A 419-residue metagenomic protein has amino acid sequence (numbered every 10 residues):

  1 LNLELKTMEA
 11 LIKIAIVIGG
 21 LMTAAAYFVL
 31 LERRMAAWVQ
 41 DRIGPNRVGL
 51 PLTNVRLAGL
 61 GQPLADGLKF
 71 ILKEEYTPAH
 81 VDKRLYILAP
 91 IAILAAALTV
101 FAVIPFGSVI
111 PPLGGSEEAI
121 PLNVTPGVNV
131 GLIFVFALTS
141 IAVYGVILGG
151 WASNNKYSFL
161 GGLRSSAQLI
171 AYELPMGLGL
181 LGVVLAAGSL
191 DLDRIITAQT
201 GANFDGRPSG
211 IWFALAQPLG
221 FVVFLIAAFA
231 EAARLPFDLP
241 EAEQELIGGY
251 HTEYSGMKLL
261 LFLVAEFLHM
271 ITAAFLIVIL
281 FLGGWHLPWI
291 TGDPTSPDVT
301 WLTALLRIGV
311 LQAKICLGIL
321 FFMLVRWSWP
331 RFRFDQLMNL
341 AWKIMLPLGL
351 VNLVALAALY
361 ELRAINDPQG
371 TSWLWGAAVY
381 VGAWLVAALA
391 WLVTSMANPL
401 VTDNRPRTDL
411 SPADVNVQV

Functional and structural regions predicted by a protein language model:
L1-V419: Selective transmembrane helix interface/packing segments
